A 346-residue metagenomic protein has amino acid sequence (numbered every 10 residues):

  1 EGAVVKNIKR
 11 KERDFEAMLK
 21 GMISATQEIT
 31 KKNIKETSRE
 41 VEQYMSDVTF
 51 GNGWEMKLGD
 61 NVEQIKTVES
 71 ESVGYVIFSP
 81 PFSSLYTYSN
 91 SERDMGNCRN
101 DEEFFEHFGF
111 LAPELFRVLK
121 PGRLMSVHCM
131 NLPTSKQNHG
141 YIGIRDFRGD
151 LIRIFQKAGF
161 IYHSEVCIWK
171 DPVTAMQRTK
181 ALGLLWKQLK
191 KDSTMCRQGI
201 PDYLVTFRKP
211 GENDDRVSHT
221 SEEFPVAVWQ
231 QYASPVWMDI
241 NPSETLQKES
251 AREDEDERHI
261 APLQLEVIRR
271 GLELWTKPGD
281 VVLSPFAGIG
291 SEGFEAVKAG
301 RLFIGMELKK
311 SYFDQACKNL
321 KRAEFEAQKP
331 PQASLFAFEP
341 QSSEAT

Functional and structural regions predicted by a protein language model:
E1-E42: A conserved SF2-helicase RecA2
V5, C317-L335: DNA/chromatin major-groove-contacting recognition/catalytic segments
I8, L19, E69, A316-C317: Short, flexible helix/strand-to-coil boundary loops that buttress conserved ligand/catalytic motifs in alpha/beta
E12-L19, L185-D192, A333: A polyampholytic, Gly/Pro-enriched intrinsically disordered region
G21-T30, V217-S221, A327-A337: Short, flexible loop/turn segments with low-complexity composition
V41-T49: DnaQ-like (DEDDh/DEDDy) 3′-5′ exonuclease domain used for proofreading and 3′-end trimming on nucleic acids
V48-Q315, K321, T346: Core catalytic lobe of class I
G59-E63, A333-P340: Conserved SAM/SAH-binding loop
